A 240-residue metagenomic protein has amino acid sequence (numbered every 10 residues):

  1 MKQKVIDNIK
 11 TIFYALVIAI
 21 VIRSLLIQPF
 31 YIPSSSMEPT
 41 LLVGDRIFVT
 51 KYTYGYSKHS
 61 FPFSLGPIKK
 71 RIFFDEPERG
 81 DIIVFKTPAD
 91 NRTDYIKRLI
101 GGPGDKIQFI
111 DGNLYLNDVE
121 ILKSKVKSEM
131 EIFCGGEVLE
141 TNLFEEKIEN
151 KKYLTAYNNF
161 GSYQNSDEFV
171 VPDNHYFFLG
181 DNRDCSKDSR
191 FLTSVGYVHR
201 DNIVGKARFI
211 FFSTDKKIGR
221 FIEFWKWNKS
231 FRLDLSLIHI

Functional and structural regions predicted by a protein language model:
K2-I6, V21, L25, S36-I238: Soluble "head" domains of membrane/secretory-pathway proteins
K10-L26: Hydrophobic membrane-insertion alpha-helices, especially the h-region of bacterial N-terminal signal peptides
P29-F30: Short, hydrophobic transmembrane alpha-helix segments
